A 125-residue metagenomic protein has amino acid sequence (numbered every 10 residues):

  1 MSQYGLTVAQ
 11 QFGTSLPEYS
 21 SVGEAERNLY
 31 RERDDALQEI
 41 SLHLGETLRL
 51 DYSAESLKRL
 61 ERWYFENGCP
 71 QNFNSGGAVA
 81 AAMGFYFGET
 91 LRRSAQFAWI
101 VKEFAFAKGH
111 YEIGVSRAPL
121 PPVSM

Functional and structural regions predicted by a protein language model:
M1-F85, T90-S94, A98-M125: Intrinsic low-complexity, intrinsically disordered or marginally ordered coil/linker segments
